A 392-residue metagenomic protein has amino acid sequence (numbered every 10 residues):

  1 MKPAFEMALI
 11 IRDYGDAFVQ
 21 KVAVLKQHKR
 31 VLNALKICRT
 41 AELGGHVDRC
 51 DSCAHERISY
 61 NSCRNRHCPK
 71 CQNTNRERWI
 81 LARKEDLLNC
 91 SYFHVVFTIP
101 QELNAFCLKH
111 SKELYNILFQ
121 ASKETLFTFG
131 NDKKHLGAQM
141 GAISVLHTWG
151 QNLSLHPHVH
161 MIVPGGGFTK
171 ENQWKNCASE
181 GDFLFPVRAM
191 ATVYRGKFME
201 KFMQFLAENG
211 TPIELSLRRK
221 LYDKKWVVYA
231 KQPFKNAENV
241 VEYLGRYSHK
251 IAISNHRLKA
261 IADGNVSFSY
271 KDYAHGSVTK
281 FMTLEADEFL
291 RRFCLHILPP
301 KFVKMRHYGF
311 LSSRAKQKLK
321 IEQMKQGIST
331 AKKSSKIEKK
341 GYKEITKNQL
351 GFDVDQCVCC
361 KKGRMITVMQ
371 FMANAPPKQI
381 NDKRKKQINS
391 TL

Functional and structural regions predicted by a protein language model:
M1-L392: Beta->alpha loop/short-helix hinge microenvironment recognizer with preference for catalytic Tyr/His contexts
